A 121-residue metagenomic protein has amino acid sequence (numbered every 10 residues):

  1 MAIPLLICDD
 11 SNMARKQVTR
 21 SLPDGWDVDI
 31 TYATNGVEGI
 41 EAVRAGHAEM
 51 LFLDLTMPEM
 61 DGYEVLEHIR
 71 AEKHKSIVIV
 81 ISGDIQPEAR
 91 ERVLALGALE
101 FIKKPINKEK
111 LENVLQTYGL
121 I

Functional and structural regions predicted by a protein language model:
N12-T31: Two-component/phosphorelay signaling modules centered on CheY-like receiver
N35-E38, D61-E64: Acidic catalytic/metal-coordinating carboxylates
G46-F52: Active-site beta3 strand of CheY-like receiver
M57: Receiver (REC) domain active-site loop signature in two-component systems and cognate sites in sensor histidine kinases
I106-L115: C-terminal output helix
